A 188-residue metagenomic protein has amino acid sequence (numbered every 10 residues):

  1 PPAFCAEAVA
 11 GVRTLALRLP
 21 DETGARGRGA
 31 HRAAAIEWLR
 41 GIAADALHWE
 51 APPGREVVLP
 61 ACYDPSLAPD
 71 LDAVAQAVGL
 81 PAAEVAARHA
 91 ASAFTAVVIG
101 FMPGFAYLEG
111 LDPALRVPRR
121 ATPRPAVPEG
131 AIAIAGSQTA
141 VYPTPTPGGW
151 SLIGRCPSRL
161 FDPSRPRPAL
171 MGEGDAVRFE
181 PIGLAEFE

Functional and structural regions predicted by a protein language model:
P1-E188: Glycine-rich active-site loops that engage anionic ligands at enzyme catalytic sites
